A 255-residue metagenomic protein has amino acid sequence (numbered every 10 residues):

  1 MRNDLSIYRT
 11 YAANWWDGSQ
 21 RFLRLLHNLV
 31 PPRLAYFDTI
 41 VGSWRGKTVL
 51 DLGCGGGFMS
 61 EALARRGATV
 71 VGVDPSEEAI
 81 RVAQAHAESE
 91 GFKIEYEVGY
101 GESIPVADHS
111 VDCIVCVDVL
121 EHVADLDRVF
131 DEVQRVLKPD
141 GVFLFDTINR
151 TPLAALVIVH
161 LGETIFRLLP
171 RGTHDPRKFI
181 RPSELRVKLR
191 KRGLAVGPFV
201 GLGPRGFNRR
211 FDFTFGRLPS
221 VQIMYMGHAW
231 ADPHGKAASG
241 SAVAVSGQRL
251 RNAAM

Functional and structural regions predicted by a protein language model:
M1-D17: N-terminal, positively charged/glycine-rich alpha-helical extensions of SAM-dependent methyltransferases
N14-W15, T151-A154, G203-G206: Feature marks short, surface-exposed loop/turn motifs that line or immediately flank catalytic pockets and channel
G18-F37: Conserved SAM-binding loop and adjacent beta-strand
L29, E90, Y96, I165 (+1 more regions): A C-terminal cap/extension of S-adenosyl-L-methionine-dependent methyltransferases that defines the acceptor-substrate
L34-G42, K47-A155, G227-A229: Conserved SAM-binding loop
T147, R167-E184: Acceptor-substrate binding/catalytic loop of class I
A154-T164: Short, flexible, mixed-charge acidic loops at enzyme active sites
